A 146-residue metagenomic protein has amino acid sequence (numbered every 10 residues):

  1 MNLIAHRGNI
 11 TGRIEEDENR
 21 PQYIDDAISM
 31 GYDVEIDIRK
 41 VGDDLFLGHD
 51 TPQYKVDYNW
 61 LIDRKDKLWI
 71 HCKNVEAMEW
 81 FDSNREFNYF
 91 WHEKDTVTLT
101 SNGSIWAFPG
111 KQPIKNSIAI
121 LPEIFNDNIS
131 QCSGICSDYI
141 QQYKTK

Functional and structural regions predicted by a protein language model:
M1-K146: Phosphate-group recognition and catalysis centered on beta-loop-alpha active-site segments
